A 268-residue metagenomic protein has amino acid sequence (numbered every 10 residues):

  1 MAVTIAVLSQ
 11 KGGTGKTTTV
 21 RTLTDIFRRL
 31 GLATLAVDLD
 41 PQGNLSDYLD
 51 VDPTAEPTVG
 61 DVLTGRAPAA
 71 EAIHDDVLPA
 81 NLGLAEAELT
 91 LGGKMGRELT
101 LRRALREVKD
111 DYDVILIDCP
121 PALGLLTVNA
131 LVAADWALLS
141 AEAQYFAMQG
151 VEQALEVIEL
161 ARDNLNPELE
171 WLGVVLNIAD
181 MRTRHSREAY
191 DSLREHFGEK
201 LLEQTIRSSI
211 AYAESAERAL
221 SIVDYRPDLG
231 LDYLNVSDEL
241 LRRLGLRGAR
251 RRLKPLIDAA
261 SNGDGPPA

Functional and structural regions predicted by a protein language model:
M1-A268: P-loop NTP-binding core
